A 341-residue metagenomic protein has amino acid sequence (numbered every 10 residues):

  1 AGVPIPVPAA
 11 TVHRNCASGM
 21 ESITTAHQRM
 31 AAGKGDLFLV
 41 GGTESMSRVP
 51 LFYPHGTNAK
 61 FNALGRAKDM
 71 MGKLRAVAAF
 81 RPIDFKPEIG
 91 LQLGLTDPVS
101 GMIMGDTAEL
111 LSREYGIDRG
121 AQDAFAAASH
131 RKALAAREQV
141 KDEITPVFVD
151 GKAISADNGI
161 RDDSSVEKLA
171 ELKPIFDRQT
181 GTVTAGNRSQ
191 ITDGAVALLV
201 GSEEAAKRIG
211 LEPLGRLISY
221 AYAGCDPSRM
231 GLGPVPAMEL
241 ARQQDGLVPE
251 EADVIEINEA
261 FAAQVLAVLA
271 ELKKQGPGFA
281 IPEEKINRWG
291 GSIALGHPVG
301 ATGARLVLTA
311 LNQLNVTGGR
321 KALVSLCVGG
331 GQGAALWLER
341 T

Functional and structural regions predicted by a protein language model:
A1-F38, R48, I83-K86, V99-M102 (+3 more regions): Conserved catalytic cysteine-centered active-site region of acyl-thioester-dependent Claisen-condensing enzymes
A1-K68, I144-A156, P249-A270: Conserved beta-ketoacyl condensing-enzyme motif
P8-R14, F38-G42, A121-A128, T145-V149 (+4 more regions): Beta-strand segments within the central parallel beta-sheet cores of soluble alpha/beta enzyme folds
R14-E44, F52, S112-E138, A197-E204 (+3 more regions): Active-site-proximal alpha-helical scaffold in enzymes
L37-L110: Flexible glycine-/small-residue-enriched beta->alpha junction loops that bind anionic phosphate/pyrophosphate groups
P82, G90, G120-R208, A270-G278 (+1 more regions): N-terminal extracellular/periplasmic Venus flytrap/periplasmic-binding protein-like
P82-G94, E167-L232, P236, L240-D245 (+3 more regions): Condensing-enzyme catalytic core mediating Claisen C-C bond formation in acyl metabolism
D106-E109, D150, I218-A294: Active-site pocket-lining segment
